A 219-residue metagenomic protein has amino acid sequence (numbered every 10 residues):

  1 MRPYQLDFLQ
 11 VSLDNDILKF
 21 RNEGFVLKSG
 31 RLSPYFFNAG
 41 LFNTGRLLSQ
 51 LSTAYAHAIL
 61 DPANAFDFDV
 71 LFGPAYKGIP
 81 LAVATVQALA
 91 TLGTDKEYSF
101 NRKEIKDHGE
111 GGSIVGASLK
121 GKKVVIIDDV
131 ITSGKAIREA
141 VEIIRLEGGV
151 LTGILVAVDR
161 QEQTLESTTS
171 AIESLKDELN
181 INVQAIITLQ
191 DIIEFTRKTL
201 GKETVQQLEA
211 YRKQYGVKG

Functional and structural regions predicted by a protein language model:
M1-A65: Active-site-facing substrate-recognition patch
R2-Q10, D14, I143, E147-G219: PRPP-dependent phosphoribosyltransferase catalytic core
A63, L89, G93, G148: Active-site catalytic pocket residues across diverse enzymes, especially alpha/beta-hydrolases
A65-A75: Short glycine-rich phosphate-binding loop at a beta-alpha junction
L71-F72, S99, T152, Q184: Structural detector of well-ordered beta-strand residues that form the stable sheet scaffold of enzyme domains
A75-L81: Gly/Ser/Thr-rich loops at beta-strand to alpha-helix junctions that form or flank small-molecule/cofactor-binding
V83-V124, R138, E203-Q206: Short, glycine/charge-rich flexible loops or terminal/linker lids adjacent to PRPP-binding catalytic cores
I114-V158: A contiguous pocket-lining binding segment that forms or flanks enzyme active sites
